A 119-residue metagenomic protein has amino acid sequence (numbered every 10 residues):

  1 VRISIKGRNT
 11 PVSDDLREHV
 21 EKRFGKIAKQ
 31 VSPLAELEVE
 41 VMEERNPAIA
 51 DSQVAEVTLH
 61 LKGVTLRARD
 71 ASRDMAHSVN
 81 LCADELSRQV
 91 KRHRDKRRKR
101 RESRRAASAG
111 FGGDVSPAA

Functional and structural regions predicted by a protein language model:
V1-A119: N-terminal, polar/charged subdomain of small-to-medium soluble alpha/beta proteins
